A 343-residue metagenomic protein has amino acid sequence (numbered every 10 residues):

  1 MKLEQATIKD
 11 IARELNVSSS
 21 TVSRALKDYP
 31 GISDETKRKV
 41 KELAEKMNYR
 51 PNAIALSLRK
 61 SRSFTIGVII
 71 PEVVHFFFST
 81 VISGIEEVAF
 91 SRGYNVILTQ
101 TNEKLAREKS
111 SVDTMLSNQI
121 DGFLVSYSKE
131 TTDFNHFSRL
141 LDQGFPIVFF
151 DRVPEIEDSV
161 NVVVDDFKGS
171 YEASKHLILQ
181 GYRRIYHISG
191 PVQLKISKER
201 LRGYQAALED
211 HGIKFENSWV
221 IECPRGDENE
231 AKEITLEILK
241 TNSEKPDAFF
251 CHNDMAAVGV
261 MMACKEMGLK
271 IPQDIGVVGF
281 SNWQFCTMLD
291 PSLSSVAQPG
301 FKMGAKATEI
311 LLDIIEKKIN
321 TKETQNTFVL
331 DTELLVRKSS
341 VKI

Functional and structural regions predicted by a protein language model:
M1-F64: N-terminal helix-turn-helix DNA-binding module of bacterial transcription factors
M1-T7, S61-K175, L179, L239-K240 (+1 more regions): Alpha-helical recognition/docking segments in bacterial nutrient-uptake and carbohydrate-utilization systems
E14, S19-R24, L58-V74, H176 (+1 more regions): Short beta-strand segments enriched in small/hydrophobic residues
P71-T80, L98-R107, R152, V162-E172 (+5 more regions): Hinge/beta->alpha junction and helix N-cap segments in small-molecule ligand-binding domains
S91-R92, Q143, L208-F215, T241-E244 (+1 more regions): Short helix-capping segments at alpha-helix termini
I120-Y127, Y186-I188, I221, S243-N253 (+1 more regions): Periplasmic-binding protein-like
I234-I343: Flexible loop/turn connectors
